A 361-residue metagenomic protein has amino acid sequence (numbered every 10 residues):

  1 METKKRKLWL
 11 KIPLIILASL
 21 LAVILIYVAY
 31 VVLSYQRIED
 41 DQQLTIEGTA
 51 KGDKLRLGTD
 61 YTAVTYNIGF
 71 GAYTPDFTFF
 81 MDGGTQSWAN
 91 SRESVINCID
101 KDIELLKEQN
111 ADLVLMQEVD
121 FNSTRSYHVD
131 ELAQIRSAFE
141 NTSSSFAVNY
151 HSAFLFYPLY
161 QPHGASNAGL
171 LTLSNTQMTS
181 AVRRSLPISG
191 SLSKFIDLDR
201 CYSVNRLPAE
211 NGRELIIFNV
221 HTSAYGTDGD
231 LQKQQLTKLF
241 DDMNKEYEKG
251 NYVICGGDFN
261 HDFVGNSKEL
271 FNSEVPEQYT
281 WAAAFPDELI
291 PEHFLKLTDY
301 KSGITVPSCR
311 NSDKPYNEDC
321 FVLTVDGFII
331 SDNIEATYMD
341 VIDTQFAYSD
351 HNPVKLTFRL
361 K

Functional and structural regions predicted by a protein language model:
E2-N141, F146-N167, K361: N-terminal, active-site-proximal structural segment of metallo-dependent hydrolase catalytic domains
T62-I68, I99-H128, L173, N205 (+4 more regions): Active-site beta-strand/loop signature of hydrolases that rely on acidic residues for catalysis
F70-G71, D120-S123, N149-A153, M178-T179 (+3 more regions): Solvent-exposed loop/turn segments at secondary-structure junctions within structured extracellular/periplasmic domains
T85-S91, V119-F121, L186-K194, H221-D230: Surface-exposed cleft-lining segments at the edges of enzyme active sites
R136-E140, G164-A181, D319-E335, R359: Conserved beta strand-loop-helix elements of the APE1-like EEP
H151-L215, N219: A well-ordered secondary-structure block
N167-L170, L198-V204, V322-G327, D350-K355: Short hydrophobic/aromatic beta-strand or adjacent loop that forms the aromatic wall/cage of a ligand/substrate-binding
G226-D332: Metal-dependent phosphoesterases centered on the DNase I-like endonuclease/exonuclease/phosphatase
